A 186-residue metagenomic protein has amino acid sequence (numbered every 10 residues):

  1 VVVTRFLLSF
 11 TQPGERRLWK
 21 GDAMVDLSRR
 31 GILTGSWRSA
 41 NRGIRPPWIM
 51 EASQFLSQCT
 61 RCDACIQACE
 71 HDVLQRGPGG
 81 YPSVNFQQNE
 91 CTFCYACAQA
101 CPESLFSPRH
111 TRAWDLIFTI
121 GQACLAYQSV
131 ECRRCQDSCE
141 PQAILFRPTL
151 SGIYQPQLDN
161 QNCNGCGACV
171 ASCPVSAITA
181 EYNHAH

Functional and structural regions predicted by a protein language model:
V3-H186: Non-ligating segments of multi-cofactor redox enzymes
